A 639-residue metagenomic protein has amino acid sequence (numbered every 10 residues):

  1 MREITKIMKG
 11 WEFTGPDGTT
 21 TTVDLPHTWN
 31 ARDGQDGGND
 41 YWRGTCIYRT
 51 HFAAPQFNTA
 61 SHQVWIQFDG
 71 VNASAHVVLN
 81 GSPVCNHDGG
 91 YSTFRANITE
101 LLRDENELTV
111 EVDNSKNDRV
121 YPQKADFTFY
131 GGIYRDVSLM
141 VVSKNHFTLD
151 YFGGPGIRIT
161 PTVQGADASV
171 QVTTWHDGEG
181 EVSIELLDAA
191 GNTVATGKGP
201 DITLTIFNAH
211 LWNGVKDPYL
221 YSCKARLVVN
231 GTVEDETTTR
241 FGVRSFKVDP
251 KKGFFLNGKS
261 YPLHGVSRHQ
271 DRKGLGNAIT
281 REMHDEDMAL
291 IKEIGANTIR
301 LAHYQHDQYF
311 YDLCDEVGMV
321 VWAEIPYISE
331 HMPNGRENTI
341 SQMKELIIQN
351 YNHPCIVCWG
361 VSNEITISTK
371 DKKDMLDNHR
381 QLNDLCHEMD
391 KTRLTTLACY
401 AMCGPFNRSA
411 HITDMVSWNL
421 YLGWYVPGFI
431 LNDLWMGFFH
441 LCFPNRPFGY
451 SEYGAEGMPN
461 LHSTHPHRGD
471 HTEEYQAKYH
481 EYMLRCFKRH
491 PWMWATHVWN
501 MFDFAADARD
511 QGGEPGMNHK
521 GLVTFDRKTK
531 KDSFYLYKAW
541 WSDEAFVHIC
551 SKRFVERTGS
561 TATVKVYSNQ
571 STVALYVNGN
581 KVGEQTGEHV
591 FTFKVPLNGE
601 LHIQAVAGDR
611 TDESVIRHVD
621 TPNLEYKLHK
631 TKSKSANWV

Functional and structural regions predicted by a protein language model:
M1-Q305, Y311-L313, V317-V321, Q342-E345 (+7 more regions): Secreted/periplasmic carbohydrate-active enzymes, especially glycoside hydrolases
T173, M288-I291, T298-W540, E544-T563 (+2 more regions): Substrate-binding/catalytic cleft of secreted carbohydrate-active enzymes, primarily glycoside hydrolases
